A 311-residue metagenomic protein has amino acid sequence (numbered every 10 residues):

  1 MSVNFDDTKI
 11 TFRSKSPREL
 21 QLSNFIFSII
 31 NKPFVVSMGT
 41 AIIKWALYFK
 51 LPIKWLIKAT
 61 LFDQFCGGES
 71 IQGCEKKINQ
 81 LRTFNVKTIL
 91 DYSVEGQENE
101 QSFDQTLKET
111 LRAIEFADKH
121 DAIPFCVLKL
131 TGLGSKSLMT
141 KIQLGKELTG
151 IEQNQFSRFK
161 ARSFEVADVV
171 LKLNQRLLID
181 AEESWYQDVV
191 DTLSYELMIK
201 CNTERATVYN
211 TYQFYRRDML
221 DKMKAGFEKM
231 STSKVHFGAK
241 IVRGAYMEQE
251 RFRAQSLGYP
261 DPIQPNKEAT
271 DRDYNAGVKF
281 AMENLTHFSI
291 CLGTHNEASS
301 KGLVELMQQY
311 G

Functional and structural regions predicted by a protein language model:
M1-G311: Positively charged, amphipathic and often flexible ligand-engagement surfaces
